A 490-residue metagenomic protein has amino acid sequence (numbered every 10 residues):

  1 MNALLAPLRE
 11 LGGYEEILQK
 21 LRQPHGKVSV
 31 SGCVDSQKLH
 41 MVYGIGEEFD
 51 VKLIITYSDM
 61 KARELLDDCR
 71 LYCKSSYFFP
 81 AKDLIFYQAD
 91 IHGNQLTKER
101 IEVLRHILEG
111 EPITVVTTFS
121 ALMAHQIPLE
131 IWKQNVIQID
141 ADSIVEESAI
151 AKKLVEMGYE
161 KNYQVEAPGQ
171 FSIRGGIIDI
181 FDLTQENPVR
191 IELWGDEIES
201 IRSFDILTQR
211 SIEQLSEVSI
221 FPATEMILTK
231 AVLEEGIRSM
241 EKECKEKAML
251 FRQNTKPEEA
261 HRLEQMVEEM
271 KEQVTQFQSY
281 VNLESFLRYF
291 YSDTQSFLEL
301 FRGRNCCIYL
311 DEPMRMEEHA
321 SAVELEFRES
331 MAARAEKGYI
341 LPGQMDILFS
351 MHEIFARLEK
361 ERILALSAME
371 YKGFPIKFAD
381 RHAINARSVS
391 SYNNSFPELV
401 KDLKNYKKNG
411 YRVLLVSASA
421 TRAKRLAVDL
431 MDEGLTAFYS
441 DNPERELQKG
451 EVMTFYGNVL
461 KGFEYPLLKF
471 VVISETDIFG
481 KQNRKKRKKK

Functional and structural regions predicted by a protein language model:
M1-K490: ASCE RecA-like P-loop NTPase motor cores that couple ATP hydrolysis to mechanical translocation on nucleic acids
